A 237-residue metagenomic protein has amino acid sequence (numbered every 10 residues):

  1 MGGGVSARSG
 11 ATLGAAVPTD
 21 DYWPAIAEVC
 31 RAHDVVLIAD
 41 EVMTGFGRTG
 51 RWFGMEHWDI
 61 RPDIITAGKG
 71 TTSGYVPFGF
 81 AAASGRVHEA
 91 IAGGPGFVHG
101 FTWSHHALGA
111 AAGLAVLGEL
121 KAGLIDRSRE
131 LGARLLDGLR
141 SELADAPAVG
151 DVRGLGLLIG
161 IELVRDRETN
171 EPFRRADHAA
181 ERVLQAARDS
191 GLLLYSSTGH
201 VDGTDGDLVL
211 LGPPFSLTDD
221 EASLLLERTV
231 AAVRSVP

Functional and structural regions predicted by a protein language model:
M1-P237: Conserved N-terminal phosphate-binding loop of PLP-dependent enzymes in the Aspartate aminotransferase
